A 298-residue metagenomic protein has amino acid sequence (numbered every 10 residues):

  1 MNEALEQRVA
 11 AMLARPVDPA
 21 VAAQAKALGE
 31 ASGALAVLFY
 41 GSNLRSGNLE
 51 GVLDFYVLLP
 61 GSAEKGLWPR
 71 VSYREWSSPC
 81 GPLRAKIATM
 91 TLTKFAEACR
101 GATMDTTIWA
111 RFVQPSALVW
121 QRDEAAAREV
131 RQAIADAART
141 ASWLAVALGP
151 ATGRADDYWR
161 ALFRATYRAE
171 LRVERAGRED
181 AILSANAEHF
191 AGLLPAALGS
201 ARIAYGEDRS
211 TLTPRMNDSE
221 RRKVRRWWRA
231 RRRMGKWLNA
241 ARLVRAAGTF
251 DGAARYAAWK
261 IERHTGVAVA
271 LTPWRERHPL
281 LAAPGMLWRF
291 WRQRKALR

Functional and structural regions predicted by a protein language model:
M1-S32, L44-L49, G61-R298: Catalytic core of pol beta-like nucleotidyltransferases
A36: Extended, Lys/Arg-enriched charged tracts that mediate electrostatic binding to polyanionic substrates
F39-S42: Short His-Asn-centered micro-motif
L53: Change "...and in nucleic-acid phosphodiester-cleaving endonucleases..." to "...and in nucleic-acid processing enzymes
Y56-L58: Short hydrophobic/aromatic beta-strand micro-patches that form the beta-sheet surface supporting nucleotide- or nucleic
